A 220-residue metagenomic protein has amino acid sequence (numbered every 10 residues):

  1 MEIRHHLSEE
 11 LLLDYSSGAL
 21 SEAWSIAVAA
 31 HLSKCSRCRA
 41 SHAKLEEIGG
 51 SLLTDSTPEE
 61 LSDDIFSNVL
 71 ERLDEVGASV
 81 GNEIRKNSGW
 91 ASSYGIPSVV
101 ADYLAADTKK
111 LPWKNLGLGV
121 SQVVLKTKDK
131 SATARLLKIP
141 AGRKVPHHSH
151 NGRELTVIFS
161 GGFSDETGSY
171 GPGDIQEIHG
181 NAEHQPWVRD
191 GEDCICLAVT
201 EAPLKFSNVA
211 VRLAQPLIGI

Functional and structural regions predicted by a protein language model:
M1-S8, E22-W24, S33-S36, A40 (+1 more regions): Positively biased amphipathic helices and basic secretion/translocation or surface-docking motifs that either flank
L13-E22: Short Cys/His-rich Zn2+-coordinating modules
H42, V145-H147, E166, H184-D190: Short beta-strand His + acidic residue motifs that chelate non-heme Fe in jelly-roll/DSBH and cupin folds
L111-A141, P146: A short glycine-rich, His/Asp/Glu-containing loop-to-beta-strand
P140-R143, S149-D165: Glycine- and acidic-residue-biased ligand/ion/polar-headgroup-sensing regions
D165-Q185: Short acidic-glycine-tyrosine-enriched beta hairpin
A182-K205: Ligand-binding loop in jelly-roll beta-barrel domains
L197-I220: Double-stranded beta-helix
